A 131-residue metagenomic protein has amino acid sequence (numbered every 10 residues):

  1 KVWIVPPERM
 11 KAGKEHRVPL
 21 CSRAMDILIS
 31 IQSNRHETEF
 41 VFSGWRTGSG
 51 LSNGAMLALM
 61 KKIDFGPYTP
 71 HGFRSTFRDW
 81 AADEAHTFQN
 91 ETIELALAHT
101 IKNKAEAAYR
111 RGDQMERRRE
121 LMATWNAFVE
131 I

Functional and structural regions predicted by a protein language model:
K1-V2, E39: A generic structural signal for beta-strand entry/edge sites
V2-G13, M25, G48, H86-T87 (+1 more regions): Catalytic-site neighborhood detector that most strongly recognizes the C-terminal catalytic loop/helix of tyrosine
R9, P19-P67, G72, T76-F77 (+2 more regions): Active-site/catalytic core of tyrosine-dependent DNA strand-transfer enzymes
K14-V18: Short beta-strand segments
F40, T76-D79, A107, A123: Positions in alpha-helical segments
N90: Helix-turn-helix DNA-binding elements, focusing on the entry/boundary residues of the two helices that contact DNA
